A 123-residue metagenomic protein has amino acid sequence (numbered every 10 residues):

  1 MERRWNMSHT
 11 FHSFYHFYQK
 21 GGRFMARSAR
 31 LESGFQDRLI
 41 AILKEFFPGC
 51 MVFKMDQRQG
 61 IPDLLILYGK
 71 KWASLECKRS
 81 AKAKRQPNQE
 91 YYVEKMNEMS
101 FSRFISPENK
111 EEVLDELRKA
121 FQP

Functional and structural regions predicted by a protein language model:
R3, S8-P123: Catalytic phosphate/metal-binding cores of nucleic-acid and nucleotide-processing enzymes, i.e., regions that mediate
